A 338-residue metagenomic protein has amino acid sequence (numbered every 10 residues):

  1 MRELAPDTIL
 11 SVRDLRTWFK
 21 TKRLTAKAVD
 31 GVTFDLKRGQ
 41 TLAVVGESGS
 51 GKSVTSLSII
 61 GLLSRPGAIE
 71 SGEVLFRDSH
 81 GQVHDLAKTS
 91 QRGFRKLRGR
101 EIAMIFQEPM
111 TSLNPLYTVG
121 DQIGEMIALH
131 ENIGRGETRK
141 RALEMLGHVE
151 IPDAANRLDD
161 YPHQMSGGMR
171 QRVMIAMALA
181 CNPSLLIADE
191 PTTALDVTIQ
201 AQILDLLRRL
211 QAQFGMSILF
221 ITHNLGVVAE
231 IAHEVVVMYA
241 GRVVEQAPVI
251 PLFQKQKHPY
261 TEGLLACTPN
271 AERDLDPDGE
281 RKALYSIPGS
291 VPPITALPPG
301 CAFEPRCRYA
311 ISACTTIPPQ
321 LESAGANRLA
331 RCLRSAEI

Functional and structural regions predicted by a protein language model:
R2-T8, V83, A155-N156, Q246-I338: Short catalytic/signature loops enriched in Gly
E47, G61, I187-P191, L195-D278: P-loop NTP-binding/switch modules centered on Walker-like glycine-rich loops
H80-A103, L129, P251-Q256, P292-P298: ABC ATPase NBD coupling module
E137-N156, L265-A266: Conserved ABC ATPase "signature" region
D160-M165, M169: Conserved ABC ATPase signature
A180-S184: A short, proline-enriched helix->beta-strand linker immediately N-terminal to the Walker B motif in ABC-type P-loop
